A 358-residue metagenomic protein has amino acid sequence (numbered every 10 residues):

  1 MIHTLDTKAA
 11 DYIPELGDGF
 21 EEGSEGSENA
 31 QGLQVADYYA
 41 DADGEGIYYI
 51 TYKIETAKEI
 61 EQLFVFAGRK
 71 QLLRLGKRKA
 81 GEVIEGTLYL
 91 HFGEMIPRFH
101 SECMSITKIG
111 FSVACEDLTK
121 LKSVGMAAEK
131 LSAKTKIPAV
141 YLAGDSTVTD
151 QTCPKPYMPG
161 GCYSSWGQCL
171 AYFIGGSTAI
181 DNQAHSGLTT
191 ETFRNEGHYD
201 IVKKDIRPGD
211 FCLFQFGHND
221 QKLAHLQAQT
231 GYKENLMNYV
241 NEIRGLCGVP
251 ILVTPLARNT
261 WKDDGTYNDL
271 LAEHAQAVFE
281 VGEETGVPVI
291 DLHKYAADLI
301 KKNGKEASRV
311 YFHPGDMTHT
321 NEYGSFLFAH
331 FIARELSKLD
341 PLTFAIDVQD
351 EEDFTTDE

Functional and structural regions predicted by a protein language model:
M1-Q151: Compositionally biased, intrinsically disordered or flexible polar/acidic segments
I2, I180-N182, G286-V289: Conserved beta-strand scaffold positions in the cores of enzyme catalytic domains, especially in NTP/NDP-utilizing
A10, S164-Q168, A272-A275: Short, surface-exposed alpha-helical segments at coil->helix boundaries
E22, G26, D150-C162, N182-E196 (+1 more regions): Acidic/histidine-rich helix-loop elements that form or flank divalent-metal/phosphate-binding sites at the catalytic
L33-V35, N195-V202: Glycine-rich, highly charged phosphate/nucleotide-binding loops
A67-G68, G176, L246, T285: Short, structured coil segments at secondary-structure junctions
F111-V113, V124-A184, Y199-D210: Serine-esterase "nucleophile elbow" of acetyl-processing enzymes
H198-F326, H330-Q349, D353-D357: Alpha-helical cap/lid subdomain in secreted, periplasmic, or secretory-pathway luminal O-acyl-processing enzymes
